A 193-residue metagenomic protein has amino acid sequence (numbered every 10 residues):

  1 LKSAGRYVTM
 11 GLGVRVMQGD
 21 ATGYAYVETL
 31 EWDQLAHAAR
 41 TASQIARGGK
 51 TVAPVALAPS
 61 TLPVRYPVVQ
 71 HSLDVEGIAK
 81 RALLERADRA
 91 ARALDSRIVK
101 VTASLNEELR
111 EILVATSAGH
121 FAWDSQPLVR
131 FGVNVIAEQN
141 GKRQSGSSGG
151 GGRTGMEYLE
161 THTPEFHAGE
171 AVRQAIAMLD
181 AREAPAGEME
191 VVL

Functional and structural regions predicted by a protein language model:
L1-L193: Active-site bordering "gate/hinge" segments that shape substrate access to catalytic or cofactor-binding pockets
